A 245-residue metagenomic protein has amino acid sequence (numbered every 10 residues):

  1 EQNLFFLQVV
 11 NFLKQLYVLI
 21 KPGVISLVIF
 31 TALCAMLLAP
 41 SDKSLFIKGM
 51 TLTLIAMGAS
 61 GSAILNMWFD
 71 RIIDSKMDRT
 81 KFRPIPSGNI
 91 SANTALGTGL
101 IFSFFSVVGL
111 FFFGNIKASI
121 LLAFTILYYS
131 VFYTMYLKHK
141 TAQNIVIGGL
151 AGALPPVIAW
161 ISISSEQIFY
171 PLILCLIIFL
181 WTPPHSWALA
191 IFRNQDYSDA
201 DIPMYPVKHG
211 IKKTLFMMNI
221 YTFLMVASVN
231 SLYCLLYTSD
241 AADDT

Functional and structural regions predicted by a protein language model:
F12-V24, P84-A95, F132-A151, M204-F216: Interhelical loop and helix-boundary elements at the membrane-water interface of polytopic inner-membrane proteins
F30-C34, L38-F69, I120-V131, P171-W181: Membrane-embedded alpha-helical segments that form the functional core of polytopic membrane enzymes, especially those
L37-T51, V107-A118, P156-L176, N230-L236: Helix-coil boundary and interhelical linker segments in multi-pass alpha-helical membrane proteins
D42-K43, G149-A190, N194-Q195, I211-K212: Functional transmembrane core segments of multi-pass inner-membrane proteins
F69-S87, W187-K212: Cytosolic, membrane-interface loops and tails of multi-pass inner-membrane proteins
R79-I120, H209-Y233: Multi-pass membrane catalytic core of lipid/isoprenoid biosynthesis enzymes
A92-S165: Intramembrane alpha-helical segments
Y237-T245: Single conserved hydrophobic/aromatic residue that forms the stacking wall/gate of nucleotide- or nucleobase-binding
